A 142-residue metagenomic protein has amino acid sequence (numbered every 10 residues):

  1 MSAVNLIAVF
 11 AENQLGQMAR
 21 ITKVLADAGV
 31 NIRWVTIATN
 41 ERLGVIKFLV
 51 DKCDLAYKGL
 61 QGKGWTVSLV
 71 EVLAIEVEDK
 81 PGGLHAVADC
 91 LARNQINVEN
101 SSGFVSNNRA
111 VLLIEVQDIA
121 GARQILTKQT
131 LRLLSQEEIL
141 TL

Functional and structural regions predicted by a protein language model:
M1-L142: A conserved regulatory-domain signal marking ACT and ACT-like small-molecule sensing domains and adjacent regulatory
